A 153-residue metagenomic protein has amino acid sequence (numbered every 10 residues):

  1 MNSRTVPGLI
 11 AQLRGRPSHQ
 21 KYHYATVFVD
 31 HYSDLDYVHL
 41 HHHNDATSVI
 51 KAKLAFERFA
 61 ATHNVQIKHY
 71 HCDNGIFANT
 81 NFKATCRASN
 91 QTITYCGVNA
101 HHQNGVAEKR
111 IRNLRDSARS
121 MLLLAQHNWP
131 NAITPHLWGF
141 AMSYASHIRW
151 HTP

Functional and structural regions predicted by a protein language model:
M1-D116: Retroviral integrase
A107-P153: Charged alpha-helix within mobile-element recombinases
